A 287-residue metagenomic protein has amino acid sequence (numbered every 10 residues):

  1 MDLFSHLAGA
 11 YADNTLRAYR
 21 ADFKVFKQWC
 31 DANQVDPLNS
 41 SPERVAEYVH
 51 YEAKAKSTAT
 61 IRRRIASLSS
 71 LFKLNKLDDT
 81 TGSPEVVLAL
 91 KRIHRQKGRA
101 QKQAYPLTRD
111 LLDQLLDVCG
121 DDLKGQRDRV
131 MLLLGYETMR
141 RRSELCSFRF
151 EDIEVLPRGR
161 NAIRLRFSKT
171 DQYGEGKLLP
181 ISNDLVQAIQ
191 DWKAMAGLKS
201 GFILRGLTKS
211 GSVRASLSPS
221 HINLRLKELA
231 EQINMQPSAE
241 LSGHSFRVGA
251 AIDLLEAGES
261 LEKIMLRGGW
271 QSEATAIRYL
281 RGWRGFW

Functional and structural regions predicted by a protein language model:
M1-S5, G9-A18, N39, E43-F246 (+1 more regions): Conserved catalytic core of the tyrosine transesterase superfamily
T15-C30: Hotspots on structured nucleic-acid-binding interfaces, especially in canonical RNA/DNA-binding domains
N33-Q34: Short, charged helix-capping/linker segments at alpha-helix termini
